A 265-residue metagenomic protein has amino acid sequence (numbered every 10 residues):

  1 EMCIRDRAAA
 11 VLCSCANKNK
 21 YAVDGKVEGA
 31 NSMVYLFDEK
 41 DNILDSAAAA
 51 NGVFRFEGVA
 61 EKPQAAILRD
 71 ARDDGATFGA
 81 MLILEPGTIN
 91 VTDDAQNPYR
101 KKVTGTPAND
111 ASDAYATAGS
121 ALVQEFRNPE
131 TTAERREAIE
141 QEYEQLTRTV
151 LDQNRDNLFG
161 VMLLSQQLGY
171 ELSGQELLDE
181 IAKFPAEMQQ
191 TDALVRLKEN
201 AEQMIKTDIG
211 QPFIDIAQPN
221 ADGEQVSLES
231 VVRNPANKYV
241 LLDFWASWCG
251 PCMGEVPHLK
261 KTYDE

Functional and structural regions predicted by a protein language model:
E1-I4: Short, small-residue-biased leader/transition segments that mark boundaries at the very start of proteins
C15, E137-P212: N-terminal targeting signals for export/organelle localization
C15-T149: A non-transmembrane, solvent-exposed segment enriched in polar/low-complexity residues
D41-I43, P212, K238: Short, small/polar residue-rich loop motifs at catalytic or cofactor-binding pockets
A217-V240: A short beta-strand-turn-helix
K238, F244-K261: Conserved redox-active cysteine motifs that mediate thiol-disulfide chemistry, especially di-cysteine Cys-X(1-2)-Cys
